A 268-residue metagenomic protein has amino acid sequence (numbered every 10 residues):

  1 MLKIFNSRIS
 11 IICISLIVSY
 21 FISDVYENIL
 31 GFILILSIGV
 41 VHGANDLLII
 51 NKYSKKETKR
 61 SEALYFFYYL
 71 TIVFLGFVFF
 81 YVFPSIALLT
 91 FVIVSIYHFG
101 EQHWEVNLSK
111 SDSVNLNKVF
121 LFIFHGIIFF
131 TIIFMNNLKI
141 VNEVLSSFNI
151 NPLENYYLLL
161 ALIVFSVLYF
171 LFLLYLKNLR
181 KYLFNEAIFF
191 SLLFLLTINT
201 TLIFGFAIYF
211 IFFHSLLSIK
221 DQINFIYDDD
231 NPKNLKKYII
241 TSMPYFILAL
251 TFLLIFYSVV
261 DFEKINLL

Functional and structural regions predicted by a protein language model:
M1-I12, N117, I239: N-terminal membrane topogenic signal
I11-S19, Y68-F77, A187-L196: Hydrophobic, membrane-inserted alpha-helices
F21-I29, V78-L88, T197-F206: Transmembrane helix interruption/hinge and helix-loop junction motifs
N28, L254-L268: Extracellular/periplasmic helix-loop-helix junctions in multi-pass membrane proteins
I35-N45, V92-E105, I211-Q222: Alpha-helical transmembrane segments and their membrane-interface exit regions
K55-K59, F74-M135, E143-N149: Membrane-interface helix-loop-helix junctions at boundaries between adjacent transmembrane segments
I93-Y97, Q102, F120-I140, Y157-L173 (+3 more regions): Alpha-helical transmembrane segments of multi-pass integral membrane proteins
L138-E154, V259-I265: Membrane-interface helix termini and inter-helical loops of multi-pass transporters
